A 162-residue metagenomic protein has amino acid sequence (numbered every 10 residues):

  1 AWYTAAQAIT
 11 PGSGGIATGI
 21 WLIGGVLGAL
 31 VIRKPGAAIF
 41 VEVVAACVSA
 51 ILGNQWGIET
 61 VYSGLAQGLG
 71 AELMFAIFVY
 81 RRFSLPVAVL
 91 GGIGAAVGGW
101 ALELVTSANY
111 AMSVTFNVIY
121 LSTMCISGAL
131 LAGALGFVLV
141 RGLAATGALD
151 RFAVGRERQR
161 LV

Functional and structural regions predicted by a protein language model:
A1-G28: Hydrophobic transmembrane alpha-helices
A1-T10, T106-N117: Membrane-interface helix termini and inter-helical loops of multi-pass transporters
G19, I23, P35-V43, V61-L65 (+2 more regions): Hydrophobic alpha-helical transmembrane segments
V26-L27, C47-I51, L69-L73, I77: Alpha-helical transmembrane segments of multipass membrane proteins
I51-E59, R81-R82: Membrane-interface helix caps and helix-loop-helix hairpins in membrane proteins
Y62-S107, F137: Short helix-perturbing small/polar motifs within transmembrane alpha-helices
F78-R81, L130-G147: Membrane-water interface at the C-terminal end of transmembrane alpha helices
L143-V162: Short, highly charged, low-complexity non-transmembrane loops/tails of multi-pass membrane proteins
